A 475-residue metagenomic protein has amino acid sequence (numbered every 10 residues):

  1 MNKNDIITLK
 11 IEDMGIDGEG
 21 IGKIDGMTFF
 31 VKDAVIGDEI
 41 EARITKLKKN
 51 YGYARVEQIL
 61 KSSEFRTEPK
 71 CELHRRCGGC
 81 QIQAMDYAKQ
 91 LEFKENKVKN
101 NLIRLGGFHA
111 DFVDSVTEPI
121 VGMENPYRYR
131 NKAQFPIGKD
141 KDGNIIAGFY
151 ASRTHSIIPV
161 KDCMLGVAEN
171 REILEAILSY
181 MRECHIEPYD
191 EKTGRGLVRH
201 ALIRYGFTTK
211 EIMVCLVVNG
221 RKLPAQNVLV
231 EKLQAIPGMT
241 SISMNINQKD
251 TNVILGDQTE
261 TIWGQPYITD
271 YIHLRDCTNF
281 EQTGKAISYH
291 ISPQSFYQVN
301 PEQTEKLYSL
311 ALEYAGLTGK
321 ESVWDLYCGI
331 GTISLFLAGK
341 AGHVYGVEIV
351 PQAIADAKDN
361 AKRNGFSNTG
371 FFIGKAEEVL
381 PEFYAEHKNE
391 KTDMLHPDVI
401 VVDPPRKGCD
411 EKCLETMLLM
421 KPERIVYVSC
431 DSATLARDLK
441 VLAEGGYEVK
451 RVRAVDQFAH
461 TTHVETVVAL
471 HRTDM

Functional and structural regions predicted by a protein language model:
M1-P69, L73, F371: Terminal RNA-binding accessory module
N2-D5, I16, A225-M475: Rossmann-like S-adenosyl-L-methionine
G20-D25, G148-A151, C215-V217, A357: Short, acidic/hydrophobic/Gly-rich beta-strand patch recurrent on exposed beta strands that often constitutes part
E57-P69, R75-P188, L223: Extended interfacial segments that mediate partner engagement and assembly in macromolecular machines
E118-N125, E191-K192, H200, R204 (+1 more regions): Short, solvent-exposed loop/turn elements at beta->coil junctions and helix N-caps that rim active or binding pockets
Y127-N131, K210, T462-H463: A short, glycine/Asx- and small/polar-enriched loop/turn that sits immediately N-terminal to a beta-strand
R128-D140, I145-A151, I203-Y205, E260 (+2 more regions): Short beta-strand elements
I203, K210-N219, S288-S292, V399: Short, aliphatic-rich beta-strand segments
